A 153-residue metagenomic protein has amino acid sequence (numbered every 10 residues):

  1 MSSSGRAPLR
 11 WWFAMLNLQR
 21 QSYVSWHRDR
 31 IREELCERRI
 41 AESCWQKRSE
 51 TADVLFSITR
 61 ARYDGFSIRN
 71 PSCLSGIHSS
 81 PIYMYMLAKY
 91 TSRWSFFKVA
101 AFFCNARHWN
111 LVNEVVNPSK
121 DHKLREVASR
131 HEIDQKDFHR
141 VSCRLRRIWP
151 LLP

Functional and structural regions predicted by a protein language model:
M1-P153: Flexible "arm" and connector segments at domain edges
